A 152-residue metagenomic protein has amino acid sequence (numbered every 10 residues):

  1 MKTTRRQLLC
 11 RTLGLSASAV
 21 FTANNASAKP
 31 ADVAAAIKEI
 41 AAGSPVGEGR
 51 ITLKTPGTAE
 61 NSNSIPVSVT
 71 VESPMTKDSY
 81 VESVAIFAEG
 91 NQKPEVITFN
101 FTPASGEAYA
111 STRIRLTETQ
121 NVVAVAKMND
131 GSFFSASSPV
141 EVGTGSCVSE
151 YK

Functional and structural regions predicted by a protein language model:
M1-S16: N-terminal secretory signal peptides and thylakoid transit peptides that target proteins across membranes
S27-N63, I97-N100: Transition segment at domain starts
P66-P74: Short edge beta-strand/loop segments characteristic of extracellular beta-sandwich folds
S83-F87: Beta-strand signatures of extracellular beta-sandwich domains
Q92-R115: An anionic, turn-rich surface loop/hairpin at beta-sheet edges that serves as a generic interaction/coordination patch
N129-S135: Short acidic/polar inter-strand loop motif in beta-rich domains
P139-G143: Short beta-strand edge segments in extracellular beta-sheet folds
